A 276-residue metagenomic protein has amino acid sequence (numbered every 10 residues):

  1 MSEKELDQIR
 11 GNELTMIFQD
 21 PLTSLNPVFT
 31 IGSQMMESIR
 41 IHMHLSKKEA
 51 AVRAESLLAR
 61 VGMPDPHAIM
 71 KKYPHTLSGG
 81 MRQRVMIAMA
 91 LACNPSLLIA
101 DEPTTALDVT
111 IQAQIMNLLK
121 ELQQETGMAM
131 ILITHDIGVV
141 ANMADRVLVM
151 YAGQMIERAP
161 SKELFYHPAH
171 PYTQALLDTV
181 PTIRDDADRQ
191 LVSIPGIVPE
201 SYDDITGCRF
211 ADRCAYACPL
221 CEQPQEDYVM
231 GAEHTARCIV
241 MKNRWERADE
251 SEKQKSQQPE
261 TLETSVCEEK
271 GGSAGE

Functional and structural regions predicted by a protein language model:
M1-L6, S33-E49, A59-M63, A159: ABC-type ATPase nucleotide-binding domains, specifically the catalytic core motifs of the NBD
D7, P160-K255, E263: Charged, flexible cofactor/metal-binding loops and thiol motifs
M35, I87, I111, I115: Hydrophobic anchor residue at the start of the ABC signature
E49-A68, L177-D178: Conserved ABC ATPase "signature" region
K72-L77, M81: Conserved ABC ATPase signature
A92-S96: A short, proline-enriched helix->beta-strand linker immediately N-terminal to the Walker B motif in ABC-type P-loop
I99-P103, L107-R189: P-loop NTP-binding/switch modules centered on Walker-like glycine-rich loops
